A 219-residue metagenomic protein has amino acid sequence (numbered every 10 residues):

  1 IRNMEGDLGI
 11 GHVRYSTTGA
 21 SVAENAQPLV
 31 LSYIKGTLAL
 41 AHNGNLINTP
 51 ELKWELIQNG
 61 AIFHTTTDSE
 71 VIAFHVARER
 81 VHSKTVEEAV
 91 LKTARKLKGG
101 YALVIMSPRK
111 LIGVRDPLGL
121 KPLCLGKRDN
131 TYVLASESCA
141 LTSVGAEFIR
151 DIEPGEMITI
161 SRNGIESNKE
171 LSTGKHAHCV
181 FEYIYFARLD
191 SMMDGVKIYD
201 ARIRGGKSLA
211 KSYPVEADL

Functional and structural regions predicted by a protein language model:
I1-P154, T159-L219: Conserved short alpha-helical segments that host acidic/polar catalytic motifs at enzyme active sites
